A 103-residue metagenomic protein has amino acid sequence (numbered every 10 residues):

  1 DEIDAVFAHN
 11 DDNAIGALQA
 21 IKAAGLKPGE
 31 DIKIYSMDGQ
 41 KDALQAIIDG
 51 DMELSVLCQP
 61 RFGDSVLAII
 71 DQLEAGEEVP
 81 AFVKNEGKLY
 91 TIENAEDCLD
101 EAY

Functional and structural regions predicted by a protein language model:
D1-Q45: Hydrophobic alpha-helical
I3, P28, L54, E77-A81: Secondary-structure transition/capping residues
A8, D49, D100: Phosphate-coordinating loops and pocket residues in cytosolic domains that bind phosphorylated ligands
I15, D42, E53, C98-E101: A generic signature of intrinsically disordered, low-complexity regions enriched in glycine/proline and charged/polar
A20-K27, A46, G50, I69-E77 (+1 more regions): Structured segments of extracytoplasmic/periplasmic soluble domains in secreted or envelope-associated proteins
K33-Y35, E53, Y90: Structural detector of well-ordered beta-strand residues that form the stable sheet scaffold of enzyme domains
G39, C58-Y103: Hinge/cleft segment of the Venus flytrap/periplasmic-binding protein
D49-P60: Short beta-strand elements at the ligand-binding edges of bilobed clamshell
